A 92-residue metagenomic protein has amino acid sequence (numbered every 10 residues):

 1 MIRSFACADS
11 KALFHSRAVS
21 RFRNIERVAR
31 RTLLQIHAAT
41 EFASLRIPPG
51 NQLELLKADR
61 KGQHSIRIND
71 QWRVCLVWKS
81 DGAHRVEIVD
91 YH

Functional and structural regions predicted by a protein language model:
M1, A18, E41, P49-Q52 (+1 more regions): Glycine-rich, flexible loop/turn motifs
M1-T32: Arg/Lys-rich, positively charged N-terminal/basic patches that mediate binding to nucleic acids
S20, N24, V28-L33, P48-L56 (+2 more regions): A sequence-level detector of short, solvent-exposed, charge-rich linear segments
I36: Conserved phosphate-interacting/catalytic interface
E41-H64: A short, surface-exposed loop/turn module that caps and links secondary-structure elements
K57, H64-H92: Enriched for short, Lys/Arg-rich terminal
